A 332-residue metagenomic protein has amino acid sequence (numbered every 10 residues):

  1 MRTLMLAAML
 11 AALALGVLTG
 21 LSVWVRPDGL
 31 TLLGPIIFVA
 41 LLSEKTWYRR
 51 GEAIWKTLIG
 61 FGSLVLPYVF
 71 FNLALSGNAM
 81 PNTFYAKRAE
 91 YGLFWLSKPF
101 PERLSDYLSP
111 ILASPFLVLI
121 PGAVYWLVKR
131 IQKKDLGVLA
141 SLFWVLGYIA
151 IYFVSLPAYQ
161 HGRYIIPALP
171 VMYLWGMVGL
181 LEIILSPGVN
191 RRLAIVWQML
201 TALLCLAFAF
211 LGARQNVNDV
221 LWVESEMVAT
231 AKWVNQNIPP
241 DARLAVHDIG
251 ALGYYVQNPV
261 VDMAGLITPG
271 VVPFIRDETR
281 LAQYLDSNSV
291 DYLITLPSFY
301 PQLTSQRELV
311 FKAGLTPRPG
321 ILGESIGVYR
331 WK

Functional and structural regions predicted by a protein language model:
M1, V25-P27, T31-G34, L108 (+4 more regions): Hydrophobic/aromatic-rich transmembrane helices and adjacent perimembrane loops
L6-L13, L58-G62, L66, V118-L119 (+4 more regions): Signature aromatic-anchored transmembrane alpha helix within multi-pass, membrane-resident enzymes that catalyze glycan
L6-R26, L33-I37, S63, I149: Membrane-interface alpha helices of multi-pass inner-membrane proteins
V17, D28-S43, F116-G122: Transmembrane-embedded, aromatic-rich helix segments that form part of the hydrophobic channel/pocket engaging
L21-V23, P67-L75, F143-I166, P170 (+2 more regions): Transmembrane-helix signature of polytopic, lipid-linked glycan biosynthesis machinery
G51, L73-V128, S155, Y159-G162 (+1 more regions): Membrane-lumen/periplasm interface segments of multi-pass, membrane-embedded glycan/lipid transferases
L200-G253, P259-S298, G314-P317, I321-K332: Membrane-embedded, lumen/periplasm-facing catalytic core of multi-pass transferases that use lipid-linked donors
